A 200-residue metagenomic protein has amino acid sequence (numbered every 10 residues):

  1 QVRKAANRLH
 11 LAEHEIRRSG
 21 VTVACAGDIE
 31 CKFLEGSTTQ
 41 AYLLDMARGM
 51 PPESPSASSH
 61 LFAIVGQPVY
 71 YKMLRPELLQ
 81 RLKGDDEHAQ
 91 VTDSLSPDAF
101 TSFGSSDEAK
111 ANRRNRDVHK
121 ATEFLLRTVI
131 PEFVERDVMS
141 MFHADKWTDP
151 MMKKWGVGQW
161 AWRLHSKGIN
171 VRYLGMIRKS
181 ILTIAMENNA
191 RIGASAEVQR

Functional and structural regions predicted by a protein language model:
Q1-R200: ATP-dependent carboxylate activation and anion-phosphoryl transfer catalytic cores that bind Mg-ATP to form
